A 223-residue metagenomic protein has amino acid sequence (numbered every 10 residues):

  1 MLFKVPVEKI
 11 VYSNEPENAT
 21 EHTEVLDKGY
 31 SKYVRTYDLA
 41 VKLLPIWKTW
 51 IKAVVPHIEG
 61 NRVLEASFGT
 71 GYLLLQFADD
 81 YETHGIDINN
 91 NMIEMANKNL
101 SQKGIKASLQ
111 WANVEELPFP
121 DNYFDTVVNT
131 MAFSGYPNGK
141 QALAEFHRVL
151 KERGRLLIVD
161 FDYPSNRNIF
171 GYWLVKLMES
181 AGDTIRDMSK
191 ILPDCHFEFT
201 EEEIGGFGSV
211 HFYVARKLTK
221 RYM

Functional and structural regions predicted by a protein language model:
F3-I58, Y72-Q76, M95, I169-V175 (+1 more regions): Conserved class I S-adenosyl-L-methionine
E17, E21-E24, A40-L44, L157-Y213: C-terminal alpha-helical "lid/dimerization" subdomain adjacent to the S-adenosyl-L-methionine
L64-E116: Class I SAM-dependent methyltransferase SAM/SAH-binding core
I88-N90, N138, F161: Short beta->alpha hinge that forms the Motif I/post-I loop of the SAM-binding pocket
E115-V127: A short acidic, Gly/Pro-enriched loop at the edge of an enzyme's catalytic core that lines a small-molecule cofactor
T126-N138: A short SAM/SAH-binding and catalytic strip from SAM-dependent methyltransferases
K140-E152: A short glycine-rich, Lys/Arg-flanked "PGG" loop and its adjoining helix->strand segment in the class I
Y213-M223: C-terminal lobe and adjacent flexible extensions of AdoMet/dcAdoMet transferase-like proteins
